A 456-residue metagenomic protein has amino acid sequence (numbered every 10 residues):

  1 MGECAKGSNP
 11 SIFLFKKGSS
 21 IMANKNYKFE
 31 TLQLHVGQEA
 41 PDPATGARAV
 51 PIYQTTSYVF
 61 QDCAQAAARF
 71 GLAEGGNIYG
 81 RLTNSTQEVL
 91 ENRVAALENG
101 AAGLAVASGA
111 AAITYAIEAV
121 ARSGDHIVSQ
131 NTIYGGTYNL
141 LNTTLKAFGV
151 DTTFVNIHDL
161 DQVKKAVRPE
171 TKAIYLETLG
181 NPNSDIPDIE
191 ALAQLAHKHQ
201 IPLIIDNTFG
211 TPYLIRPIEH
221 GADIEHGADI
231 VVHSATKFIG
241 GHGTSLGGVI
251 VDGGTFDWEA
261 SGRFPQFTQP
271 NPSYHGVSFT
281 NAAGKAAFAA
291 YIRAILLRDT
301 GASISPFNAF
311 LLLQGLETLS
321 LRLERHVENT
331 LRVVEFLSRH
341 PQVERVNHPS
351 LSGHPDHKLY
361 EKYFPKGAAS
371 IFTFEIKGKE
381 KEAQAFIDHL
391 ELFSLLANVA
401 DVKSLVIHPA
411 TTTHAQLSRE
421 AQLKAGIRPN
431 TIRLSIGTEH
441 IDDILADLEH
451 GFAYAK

Functional and structural regions predicted by a protein language model:
K6-I21: Short, Lys/Arg-enriched N-terminal segments with co-localized hydrophobic residues within the first ~10-30 amino acids
K16, A101, N142, P169 (+3 more regions): PLP-dependent enzyme catalytic core of the Aspartate aminotransferase-like
A23-N24, P41, A102-R339: Conserved PLP-enzyme active-site core in the AAT-like
A23-Y53, I250: Short conserved active-site loop signatures built around small residues
D62-A111, G136-T143: Conserved N-terminal alpha-helix of the aminotransferase class I/II PLP-enzyme fold
N99, E170, Q342-R345, L392 (+1 more regions): Glycine-centered tight turns that cap/initiate beta-strands
T300-S303, F307-A309, T318, L323-R325 (+4 more regions): Conserved small-domain helix->loop->beta segment predominantly found in fold-type I
